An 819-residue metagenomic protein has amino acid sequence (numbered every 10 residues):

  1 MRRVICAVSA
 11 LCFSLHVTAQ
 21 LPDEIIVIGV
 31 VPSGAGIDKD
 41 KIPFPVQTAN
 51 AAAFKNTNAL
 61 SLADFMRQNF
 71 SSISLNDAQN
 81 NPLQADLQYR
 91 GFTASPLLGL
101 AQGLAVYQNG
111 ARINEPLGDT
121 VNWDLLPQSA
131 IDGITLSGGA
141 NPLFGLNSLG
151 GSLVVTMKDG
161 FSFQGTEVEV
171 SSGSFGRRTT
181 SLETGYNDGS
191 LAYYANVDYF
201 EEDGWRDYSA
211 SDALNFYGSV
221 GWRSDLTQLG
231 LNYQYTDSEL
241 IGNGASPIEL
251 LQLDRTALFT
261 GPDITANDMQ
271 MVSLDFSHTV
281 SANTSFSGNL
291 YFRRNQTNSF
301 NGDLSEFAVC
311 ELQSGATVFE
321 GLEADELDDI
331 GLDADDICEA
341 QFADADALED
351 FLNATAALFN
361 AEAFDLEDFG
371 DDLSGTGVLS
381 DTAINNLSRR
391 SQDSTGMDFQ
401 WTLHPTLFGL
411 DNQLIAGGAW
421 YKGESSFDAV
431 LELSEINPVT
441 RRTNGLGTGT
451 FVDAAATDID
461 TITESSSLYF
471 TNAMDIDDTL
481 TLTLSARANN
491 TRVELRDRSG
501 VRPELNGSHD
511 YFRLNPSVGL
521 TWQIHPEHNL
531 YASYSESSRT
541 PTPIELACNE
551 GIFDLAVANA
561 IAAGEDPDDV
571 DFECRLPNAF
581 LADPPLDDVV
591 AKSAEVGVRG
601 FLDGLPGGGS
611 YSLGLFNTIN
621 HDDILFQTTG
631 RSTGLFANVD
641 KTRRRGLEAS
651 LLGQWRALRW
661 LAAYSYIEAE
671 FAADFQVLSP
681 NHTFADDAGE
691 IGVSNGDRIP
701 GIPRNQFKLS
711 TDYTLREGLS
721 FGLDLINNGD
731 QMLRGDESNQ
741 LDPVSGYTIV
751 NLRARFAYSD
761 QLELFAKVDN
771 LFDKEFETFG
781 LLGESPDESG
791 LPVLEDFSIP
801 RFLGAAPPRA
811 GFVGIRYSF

Functional and structural regions predicted by a protein language model:
I25-T57, L83-L87, L104: N-terminal periplasmic "start-of-domain" segments of outer-membrane beta-barrel proteins
Q79, A85-S137: Periplasmic plug
I113-E115, D124-E169, S818: A beta-strand signature from Gram-negative outer-membrane beta-barrel systems, especially the internal plug domain
G165, S172-E201, R206-N243, P262-S285 (+2 more regions): Transmembrane beta-barrel wall of Gram-negative outer-membrane proteins
Q228, D268-E306, C310-R498, S612 (+2 more regions): Face-selective signature of the C-terminal outer-membrane beta-barrel domain
S285-Y291, N295-N301, Q523, N529-S535 (+5 more regions): Membrane-embedded beta-barrel scaffold of Gram-negative outer-membrane proteins
T402, F408, I476-D478, L482 (+4 more regions): Gram-negative outer-membrane beta-barrel transporters
S538, I726-D736, F756-F819: C-terminal beta-signal and adjacent terminal beta-strands/loops of Gram-negative outer-membrane beta-barrel proteins
